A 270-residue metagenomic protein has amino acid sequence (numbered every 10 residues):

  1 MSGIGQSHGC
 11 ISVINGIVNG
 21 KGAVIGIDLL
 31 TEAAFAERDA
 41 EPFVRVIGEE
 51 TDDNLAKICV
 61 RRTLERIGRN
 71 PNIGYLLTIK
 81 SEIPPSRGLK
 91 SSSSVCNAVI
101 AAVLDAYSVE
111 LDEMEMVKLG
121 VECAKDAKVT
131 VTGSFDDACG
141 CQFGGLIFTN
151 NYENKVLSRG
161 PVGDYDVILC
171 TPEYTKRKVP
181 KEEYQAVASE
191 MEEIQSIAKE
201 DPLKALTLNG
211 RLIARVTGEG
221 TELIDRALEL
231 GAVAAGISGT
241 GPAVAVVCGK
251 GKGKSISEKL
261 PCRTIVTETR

Functional and structural regions predicted by a protein language model:
M1-R87, R270: ATP-binding N-lobe of GHMP and related small-molecule kinases
I4, E153-R270: C-terminal nucleotide
R61-E65, A98-A106, S196, R211: Short glycine/serine- and small hydrophobic-enriched flexible loop segments
G68-G74, V103-L119, I256-K259: Phosphate-handling active-site elements
G74, S134-F135, I237-P242: Short Gly/Ser/Thr- and Asp/Glu-enriched loop/turn motifs at secondary-structure junctions
L89-E113, G144: DPxDG-like acidic metal-binding loop motif
M114-S158: Alpha/beta catalytic cores of group-transfer enzymes, especially the acyltransferase/condensing modules of polyketide
